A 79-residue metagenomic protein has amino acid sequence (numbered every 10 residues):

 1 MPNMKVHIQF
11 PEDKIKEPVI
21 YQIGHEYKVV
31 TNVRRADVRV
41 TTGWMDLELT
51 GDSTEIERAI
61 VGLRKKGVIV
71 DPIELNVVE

Functional and structural regions predicted by a protein language model:
M1-E79: Long, contiguous binding/interaction regions
